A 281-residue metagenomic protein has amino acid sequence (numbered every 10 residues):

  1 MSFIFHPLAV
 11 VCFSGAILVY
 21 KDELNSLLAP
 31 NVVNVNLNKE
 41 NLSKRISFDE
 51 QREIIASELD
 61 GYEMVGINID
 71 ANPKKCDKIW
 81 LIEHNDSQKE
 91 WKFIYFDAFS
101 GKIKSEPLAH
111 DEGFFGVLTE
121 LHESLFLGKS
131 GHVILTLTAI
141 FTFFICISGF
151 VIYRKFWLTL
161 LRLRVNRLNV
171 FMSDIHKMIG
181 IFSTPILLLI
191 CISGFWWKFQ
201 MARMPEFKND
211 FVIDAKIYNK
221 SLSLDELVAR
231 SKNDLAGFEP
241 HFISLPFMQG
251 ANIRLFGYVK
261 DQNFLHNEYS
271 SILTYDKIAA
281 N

Functional and structural regions predicted by a protein language model:
M1-N281: Conserved histidines in hydrophobic membrane contexts and catalytic metal-binding motifs
